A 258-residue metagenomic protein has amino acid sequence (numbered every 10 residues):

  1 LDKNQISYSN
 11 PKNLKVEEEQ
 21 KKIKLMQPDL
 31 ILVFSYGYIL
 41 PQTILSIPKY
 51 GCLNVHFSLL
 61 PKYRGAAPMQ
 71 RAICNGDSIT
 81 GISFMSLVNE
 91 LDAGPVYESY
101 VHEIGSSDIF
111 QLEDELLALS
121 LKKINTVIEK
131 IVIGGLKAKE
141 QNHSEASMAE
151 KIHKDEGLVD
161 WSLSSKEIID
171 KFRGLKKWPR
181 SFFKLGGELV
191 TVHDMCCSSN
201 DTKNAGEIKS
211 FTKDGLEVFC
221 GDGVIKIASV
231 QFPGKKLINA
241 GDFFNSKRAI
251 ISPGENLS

Functional and structural regions predicted by a protein language model:
L1-P179, G223-K226, F232-G234, F244 (+1 more regions): One-carbon transfer enzymes
V159, S181-L185, L216-C220: Short acidic-hydrophobic surface loop/beta-edge motif
L185-K203: Short, solvent-exposed recognition patches
C197-I225: Low-complexity, glycine/alanine/valine/leucine- and proline-rich hydrophobic stretches
N204-A205, T212, Q231-G234, N239-A240: NAD(P)-dinucleotide binding in Rossmann-like oxidoreductases
A205-K209, G241, R248-E255: Glycine-centered loop/turn motifs
